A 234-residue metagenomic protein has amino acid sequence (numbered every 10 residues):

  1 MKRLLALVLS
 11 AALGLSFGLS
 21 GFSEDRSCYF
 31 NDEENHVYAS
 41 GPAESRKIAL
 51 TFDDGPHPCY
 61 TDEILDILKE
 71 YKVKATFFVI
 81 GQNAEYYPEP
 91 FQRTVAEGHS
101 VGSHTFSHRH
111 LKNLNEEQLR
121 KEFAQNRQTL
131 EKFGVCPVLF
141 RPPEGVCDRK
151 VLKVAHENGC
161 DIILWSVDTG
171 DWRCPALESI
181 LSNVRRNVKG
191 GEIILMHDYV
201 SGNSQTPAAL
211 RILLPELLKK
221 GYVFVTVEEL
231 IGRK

Functional and structural regions predicted by a protein language model:
M1-T51, P56-K72, Y86-Q92, I212-K234: N-terminal pre-catalytic segment of deacetylase/amide-hydrolase enzymes
R46-I48, P58-Y60, K69-S201: Metal-dependent polysaccharide deacetylase catalytic core of the NodB/CE4 family, i.e., the active-site-bearing domain
K189-S201, Q205-E228: Catalytic grooves of carbohydrate-active enzymes
